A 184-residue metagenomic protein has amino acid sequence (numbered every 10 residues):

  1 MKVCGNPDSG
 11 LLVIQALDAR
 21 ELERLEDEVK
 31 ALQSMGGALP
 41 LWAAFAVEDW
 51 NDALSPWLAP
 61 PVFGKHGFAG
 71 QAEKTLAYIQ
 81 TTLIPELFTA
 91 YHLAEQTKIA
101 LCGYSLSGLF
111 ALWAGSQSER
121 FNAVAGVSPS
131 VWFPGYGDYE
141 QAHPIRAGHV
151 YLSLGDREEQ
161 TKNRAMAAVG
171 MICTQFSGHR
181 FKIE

Functional and structural regions predicted by a protein language model:
N6-H92: Serine-hydrolase catalytic machinery in alpha/beta-hydrolase-like enzymes
D8-I14, L39-W42, V124, A147-L152 (+1 more regions): Hydrophobic beta-strand segments of well-ordered beta-sheets in folded domains
F45-A46, C102-Y104, V127-S128, S153: Alpha/beta-hydrolase-fold catalytic nucleophile elbow
H92-Y104, V124: Alpha/beta-hydrolase fold nucleophile elbow
G108-S118: Short glycine-enriched nucleophile-adjacent loop and the immediately C-terminal alpha-helix near the catalytic center
R120-W132: A conserved short beta-strand
S130-E184: The feature captures the conserved acid-bearing segment of alpha/beta-hydrolase catalytic domains
